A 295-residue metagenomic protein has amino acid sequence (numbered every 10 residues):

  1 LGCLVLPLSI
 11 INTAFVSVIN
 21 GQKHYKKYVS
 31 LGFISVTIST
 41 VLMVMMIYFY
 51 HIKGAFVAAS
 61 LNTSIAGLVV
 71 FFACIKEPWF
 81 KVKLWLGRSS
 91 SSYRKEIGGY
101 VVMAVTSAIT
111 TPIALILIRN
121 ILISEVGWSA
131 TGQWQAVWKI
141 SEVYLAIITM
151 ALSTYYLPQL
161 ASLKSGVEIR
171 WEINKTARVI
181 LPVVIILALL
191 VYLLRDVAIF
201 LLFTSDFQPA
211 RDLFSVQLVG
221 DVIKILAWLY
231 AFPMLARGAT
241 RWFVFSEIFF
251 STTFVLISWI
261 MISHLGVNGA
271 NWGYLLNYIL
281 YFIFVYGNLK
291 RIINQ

Functional and structural regions predicted by a protein language model:
L1-G2, W128, N174, L193-V222 (+1 more regions): Interfacial segments at transmembrane-helix termini and the short loops linking adjacent helices
G2-L6, Y28, E96-A108, P112 (+8 more regions): Residue-level signature of transmembrane alpha-helical cores of multipass secondary-active transporters and flippases
P7-S30, F49, V219-S246: Membrane-interface junctions at transmembrane-helix termini in multi-pass inner-membrane proteins
G21, V137, S141-S165, P233-A236: Helix-loop junctions and terminal segments of transmembrane helices in multi-pass membrane transport/translocation
V29-P78, F249-T253, V267-R291: Hydrophobic alpha-helical transmembrane segments
A59, V70-I113, P158, L163-W171 (+1 more regions): Interhelical loop/hinge segments that connect adjacent transmembrane helices in multipass membrane
S64, M103, I118-R119, A130-T149 (+1 more regions): Alpha-helical transmembrane segments of polytopic membrane transporters and translocases
I97-G98, E168-P182, L190-L194, R211-F214: Interfacial transmembrane-helix starts/ends
